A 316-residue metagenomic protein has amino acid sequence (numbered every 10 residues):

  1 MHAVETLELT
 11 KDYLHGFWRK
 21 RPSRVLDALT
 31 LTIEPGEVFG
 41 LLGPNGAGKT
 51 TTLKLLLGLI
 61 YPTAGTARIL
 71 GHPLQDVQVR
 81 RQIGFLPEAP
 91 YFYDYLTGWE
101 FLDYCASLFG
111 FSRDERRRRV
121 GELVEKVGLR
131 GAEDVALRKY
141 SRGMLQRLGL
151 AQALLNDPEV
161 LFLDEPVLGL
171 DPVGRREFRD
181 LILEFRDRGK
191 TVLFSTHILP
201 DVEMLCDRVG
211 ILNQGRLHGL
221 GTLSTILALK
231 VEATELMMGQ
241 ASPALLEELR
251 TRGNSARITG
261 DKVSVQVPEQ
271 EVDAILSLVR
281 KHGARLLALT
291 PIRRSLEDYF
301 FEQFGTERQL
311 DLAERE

Functional and structural regions predicted by a protein language model:
H2-T6, K11-N213, G219: ABC transporter nucleotide-binding domains
Q75, D201, A241-L245, E271 (+1 more regions): Short phosphate-engaging motifs
V77, D94, E247, D273 (+1 more regions): Alpha-helical elements of the RecA-like P-loop NTPase motor core of helicases
G128, R176, N254-R257, R285-T290: A short linear hydrophobic-aromatic micro-motif
R179-Q266: ABC transporter nucleotide-binding domain
Q270-E316: C-terminal coupling/interaction segments
